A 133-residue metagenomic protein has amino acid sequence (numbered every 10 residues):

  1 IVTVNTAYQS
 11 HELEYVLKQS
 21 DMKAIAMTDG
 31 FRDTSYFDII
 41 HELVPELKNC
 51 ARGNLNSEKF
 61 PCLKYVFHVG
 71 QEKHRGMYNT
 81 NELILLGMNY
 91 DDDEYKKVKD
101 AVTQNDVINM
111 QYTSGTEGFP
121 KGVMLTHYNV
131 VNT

Functional and structural regions predicted by a protein language model:
I1-L85: Structural core segment of the AMP-binding/adenylate-forming
T3, N56, K73, K97 (+3 more regions): Short, flexible active-site loop motifs that bind/organize anionic cofactors or intermediates
S10, D92-Y95, V131: Short, well-ordered alpha-helical scaffold segments within catalytic/effector domains
S10, V107-I108: Conserved catalytic core of two-component sensor histidine kinases
E72-V107: Flexible, low-complexity linker/hinge segments
K99-V102, I108-N132: Conserved AMP-binding A3 loop
